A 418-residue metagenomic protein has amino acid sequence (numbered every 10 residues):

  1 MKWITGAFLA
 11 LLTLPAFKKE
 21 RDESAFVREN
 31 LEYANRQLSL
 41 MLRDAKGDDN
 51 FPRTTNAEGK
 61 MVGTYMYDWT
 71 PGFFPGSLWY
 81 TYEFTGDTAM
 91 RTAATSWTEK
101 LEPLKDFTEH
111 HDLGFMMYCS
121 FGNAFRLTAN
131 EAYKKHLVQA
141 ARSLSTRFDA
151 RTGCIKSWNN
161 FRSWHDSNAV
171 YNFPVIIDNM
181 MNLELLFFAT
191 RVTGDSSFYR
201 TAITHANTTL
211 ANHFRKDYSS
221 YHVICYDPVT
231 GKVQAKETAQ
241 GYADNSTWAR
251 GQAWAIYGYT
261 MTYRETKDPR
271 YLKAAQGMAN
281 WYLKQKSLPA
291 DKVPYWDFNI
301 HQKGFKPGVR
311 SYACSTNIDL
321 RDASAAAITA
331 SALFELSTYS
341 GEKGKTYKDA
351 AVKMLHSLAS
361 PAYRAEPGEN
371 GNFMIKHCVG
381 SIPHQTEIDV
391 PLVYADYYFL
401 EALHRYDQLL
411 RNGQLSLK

Functional and structural regions predicted by a protein language model:
M1-A25: Bacterial Sec-dependent N-terminal signal peptides
E20-K418: Glycan-recognition and catalytic cores of secretory/periplasmic carbohydrate-active enzymes
